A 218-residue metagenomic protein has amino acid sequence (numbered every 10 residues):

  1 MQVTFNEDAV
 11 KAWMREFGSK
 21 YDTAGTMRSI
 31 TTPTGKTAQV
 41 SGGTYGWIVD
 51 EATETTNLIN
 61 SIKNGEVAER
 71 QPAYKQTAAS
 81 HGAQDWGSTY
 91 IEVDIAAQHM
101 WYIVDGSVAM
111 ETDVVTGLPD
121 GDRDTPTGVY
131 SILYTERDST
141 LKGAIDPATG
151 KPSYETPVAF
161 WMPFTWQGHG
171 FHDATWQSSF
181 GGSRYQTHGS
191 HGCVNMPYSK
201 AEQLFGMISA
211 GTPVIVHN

Functional and structural regions predicted by a protein language model:
M1-Y90: Short glycine/threonine-rich beta-strand-turn micro-motifs
F5, G25, W86-S88, I95-Q98 (+6 more regions): Extracytoplasmic
A12, T127, G143-N218: Exported/periplasmic cell-wall-interacting domains
T32-K36, I103-S107, T165-W166: Short acidic-glycine loop/turn motifs at beta-strand connectors
A78-P119: A structural motif detector for short, solvent-exposed N-terminal "entry" segments of globular domains
A97-M100, V108-A109, L118-D122, E136-T140 (+3 more regions): Solvent-exposed loop/turn segments at secondary-structure junctions within structured extracellular/periplasmic domains
